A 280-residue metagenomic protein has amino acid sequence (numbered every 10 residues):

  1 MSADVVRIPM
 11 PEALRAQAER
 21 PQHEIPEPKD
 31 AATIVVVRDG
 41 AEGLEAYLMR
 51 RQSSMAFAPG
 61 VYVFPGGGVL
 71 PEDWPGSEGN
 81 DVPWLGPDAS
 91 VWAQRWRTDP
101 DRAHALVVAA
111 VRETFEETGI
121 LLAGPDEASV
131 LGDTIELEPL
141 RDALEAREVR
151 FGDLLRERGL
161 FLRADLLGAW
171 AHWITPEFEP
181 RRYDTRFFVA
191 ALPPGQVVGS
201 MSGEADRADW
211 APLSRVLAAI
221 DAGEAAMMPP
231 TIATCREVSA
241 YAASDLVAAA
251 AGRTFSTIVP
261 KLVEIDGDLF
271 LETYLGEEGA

Functional and structural regions predicted by a protein language model:
M1-E116, I120-A280: N-terminal leader/linker segments that precede catalytic domains of diphosphate-processing enzymes
